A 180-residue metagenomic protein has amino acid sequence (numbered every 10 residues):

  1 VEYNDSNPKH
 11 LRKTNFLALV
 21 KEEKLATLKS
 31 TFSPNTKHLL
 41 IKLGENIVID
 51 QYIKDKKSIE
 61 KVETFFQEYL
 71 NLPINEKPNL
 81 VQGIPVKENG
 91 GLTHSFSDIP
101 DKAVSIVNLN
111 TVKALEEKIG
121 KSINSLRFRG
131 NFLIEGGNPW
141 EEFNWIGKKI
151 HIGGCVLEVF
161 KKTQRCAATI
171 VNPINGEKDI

Functional and structural regions predicted by a protein language model:
V1-I180: Metal-cofactor-dependent catalytic cores
